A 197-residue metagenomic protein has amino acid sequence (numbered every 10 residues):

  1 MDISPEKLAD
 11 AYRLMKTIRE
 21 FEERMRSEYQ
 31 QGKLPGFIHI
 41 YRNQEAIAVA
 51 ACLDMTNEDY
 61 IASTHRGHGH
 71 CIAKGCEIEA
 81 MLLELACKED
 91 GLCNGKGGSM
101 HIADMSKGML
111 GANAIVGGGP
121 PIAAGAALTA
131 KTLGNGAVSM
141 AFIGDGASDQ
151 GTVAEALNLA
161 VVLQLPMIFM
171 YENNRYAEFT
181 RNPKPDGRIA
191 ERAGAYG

Functional and structural regions predicted by a protein language model:
I3-M15: Positively charged, low-complexity intrinsically disordered leader regions
Y12, I143-G144, Y176-E178: Short, contiguous strand/loop micro-motifs
R13-Y29: N-terminal glycine-rich anion-binding loops that anchor highly charged ligand groups
E23-R26, K33-L163, R181-G197: Cofactor-binding active-site loop characterized by glycine-rich and histidine/acidic residues
L163-P183: A short, conserved beta-to-alpha structural element at the edge of catalytic cores that scaffolds binding
